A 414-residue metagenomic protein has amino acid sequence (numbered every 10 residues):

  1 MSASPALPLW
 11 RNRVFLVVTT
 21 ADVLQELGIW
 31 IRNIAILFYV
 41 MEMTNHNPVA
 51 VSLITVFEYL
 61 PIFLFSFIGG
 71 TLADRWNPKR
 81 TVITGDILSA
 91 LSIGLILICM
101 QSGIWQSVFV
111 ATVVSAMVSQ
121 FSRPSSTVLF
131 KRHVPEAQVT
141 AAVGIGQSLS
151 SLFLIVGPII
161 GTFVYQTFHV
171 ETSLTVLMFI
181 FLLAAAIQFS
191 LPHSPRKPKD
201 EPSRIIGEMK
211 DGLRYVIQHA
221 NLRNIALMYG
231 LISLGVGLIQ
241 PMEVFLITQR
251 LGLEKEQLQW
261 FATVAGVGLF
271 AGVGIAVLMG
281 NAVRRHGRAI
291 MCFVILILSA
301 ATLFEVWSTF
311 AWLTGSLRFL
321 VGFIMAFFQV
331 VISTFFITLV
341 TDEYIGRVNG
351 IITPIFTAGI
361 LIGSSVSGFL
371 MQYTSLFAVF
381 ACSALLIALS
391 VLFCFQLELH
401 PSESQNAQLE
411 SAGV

Functional and structural regions predicted by a protein language model:
S2-L60, Q218-T263: Helix-loop boundary and gating motifs at the non-cytosolic
A6-N12, L27, M100-S102, E201 (+2 more regions): Helix-boundary and loop/linker segments of multi-pass membrane transporters
L16-I34, F57-T71, N77-S92, S107-Q166 (+5 more regions): Substrate-agnostic recognition of the 12-TM MFS/MFS-like secondary transporter fold
L24, I31, L88, L95 (+8 more regions): Hydrophobic residues within membrane-embedded alpha-helical segments of Major Facilitator Superfamily
L37, I93-M100, G161, Y165 (+8 more regions): Structural signal for membrane-spanning alpha-helices in multi-pass inner-membrane proteins, emphasizing helix cores
Y39-S52, G94-T112, M117, P135-A137 (+5 more regions): Membrane-interface helix-capping segments at transmembrane helix termini in multi-pass transporters
F63-L64, R75, K79-T81, G85 (+4 more regions): C-terminal transmembrane bundle of multi-pass solute transporters/carriers
V128, R132, L174, M178-S203 (+1 more regions): Helix-loop junctions on the cytosolic side of multi-pass membrane transporters, especially the intracellular loop
